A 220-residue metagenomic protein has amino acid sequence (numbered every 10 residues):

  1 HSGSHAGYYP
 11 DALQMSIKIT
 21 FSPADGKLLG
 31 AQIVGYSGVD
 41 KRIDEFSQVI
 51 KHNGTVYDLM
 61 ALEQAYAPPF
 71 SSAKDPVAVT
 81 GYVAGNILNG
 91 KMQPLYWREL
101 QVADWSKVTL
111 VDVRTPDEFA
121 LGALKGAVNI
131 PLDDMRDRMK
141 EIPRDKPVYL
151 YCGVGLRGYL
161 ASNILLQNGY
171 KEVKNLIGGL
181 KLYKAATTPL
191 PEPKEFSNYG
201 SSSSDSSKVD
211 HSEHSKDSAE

Functional and structural regions predicted by a protein language model:
H1-A24: Structured beta-strand/loop patches that form or line metal/cofactor-binding pockets in enzymes
H1-S2, R114-P116: Histidine- and/or cysteine-centered catalytic micro-motif in compact active-site loops
G3-G7, Q32-D40, A67-P69: Glycine-rich phosphate/pyrophosphate-binding beta-alpha loops
K27-L28: Hydrophobic "anchor" residues
S37-V56: A short, polar/charged loop-to-alpha-helix boundary motif
G54-T109, P116-Y149, G153-E220: Rhodanese-like catalytic fold shared by cysteine-dependent sulfurtransferases and DSP/PTP-type phosphatases
